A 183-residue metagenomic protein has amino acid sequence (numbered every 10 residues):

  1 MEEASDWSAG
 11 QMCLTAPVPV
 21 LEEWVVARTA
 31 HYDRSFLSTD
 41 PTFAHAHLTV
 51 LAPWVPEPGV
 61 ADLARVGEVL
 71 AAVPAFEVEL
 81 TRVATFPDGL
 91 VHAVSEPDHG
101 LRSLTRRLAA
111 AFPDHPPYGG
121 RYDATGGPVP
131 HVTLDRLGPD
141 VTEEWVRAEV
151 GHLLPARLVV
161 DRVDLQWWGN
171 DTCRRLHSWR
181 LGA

Functional and structural regions predicted by a protein language model:
M1-E77, D98-V159, R174-A183: Basic, often amphipathic N-terminal segments
V83: Conserved TIR/SEFIR loop-to-helix hotspot centered on a Trp-containing motif with a nearby acidic residue
F86-G89, T172: Short acidic/glycine-enriched loop/turn segments that link adjacent beta-strands
V91-P97: Short histidine-centered catalytic/ligand-binding loop motif
Q166: Active-site/acyl-donor-binding loops of N-acyltransferases
